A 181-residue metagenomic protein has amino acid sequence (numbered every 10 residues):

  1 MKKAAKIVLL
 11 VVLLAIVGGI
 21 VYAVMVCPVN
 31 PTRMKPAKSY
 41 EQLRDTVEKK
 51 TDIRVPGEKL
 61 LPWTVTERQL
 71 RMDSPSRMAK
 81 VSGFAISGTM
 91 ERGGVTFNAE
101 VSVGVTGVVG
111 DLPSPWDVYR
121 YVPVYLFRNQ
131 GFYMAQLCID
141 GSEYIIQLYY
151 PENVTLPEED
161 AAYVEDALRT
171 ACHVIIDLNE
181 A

Functional and structural regions predicted by a protein language model:
M1-V17: N-terminal Sec-pathway targeting helices
K2-K3, I7, Y22-M25, K38-K49 (+6 more regions): Polar/charged alpha-helical tracts
K3-I7, R68, Y144: Intrinsic disorder/low-complexity segments enriched in polar/small residues
G18-R33: Membrane-interface motif at the C-terminal end of an N-terminal transmembrane signal
A23, G110-A181: A short, solvent-exposed beta-edge/loop patch
T32-C138: Short, solvent-exposed recognition patches
